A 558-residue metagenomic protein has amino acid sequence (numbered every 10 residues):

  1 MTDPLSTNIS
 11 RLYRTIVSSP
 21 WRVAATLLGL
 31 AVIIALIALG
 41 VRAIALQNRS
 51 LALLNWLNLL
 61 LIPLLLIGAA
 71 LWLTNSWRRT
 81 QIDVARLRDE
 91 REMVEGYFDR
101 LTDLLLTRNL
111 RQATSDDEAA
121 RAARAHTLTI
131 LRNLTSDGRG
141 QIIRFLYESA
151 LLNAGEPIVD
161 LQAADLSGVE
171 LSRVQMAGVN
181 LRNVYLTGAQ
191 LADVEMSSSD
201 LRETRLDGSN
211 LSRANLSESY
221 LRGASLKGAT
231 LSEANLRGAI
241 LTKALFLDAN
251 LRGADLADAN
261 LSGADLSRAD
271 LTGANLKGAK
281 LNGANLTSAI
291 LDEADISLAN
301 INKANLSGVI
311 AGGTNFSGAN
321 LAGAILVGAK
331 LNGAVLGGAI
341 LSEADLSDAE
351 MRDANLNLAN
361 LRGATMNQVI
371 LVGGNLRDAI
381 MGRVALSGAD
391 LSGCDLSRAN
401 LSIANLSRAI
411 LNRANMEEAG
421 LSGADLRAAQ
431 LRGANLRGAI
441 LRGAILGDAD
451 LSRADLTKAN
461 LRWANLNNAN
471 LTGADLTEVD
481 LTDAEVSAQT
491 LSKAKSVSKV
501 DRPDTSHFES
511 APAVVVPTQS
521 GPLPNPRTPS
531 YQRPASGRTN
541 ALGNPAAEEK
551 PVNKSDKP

Functional and structural regions predicted by a protein language model:
M1-I16: Cytosolic juxtamembrane N-terminal segments of multi-pass membrane proteins
S19-A85: Membrane-embedded hydrophobic alpha-helical segments
R22-A25, I33-A45, R91-L106, L471-A484: Compositionally biased, low-hydrophobicity segments enriched in charged and small polar residues
R49, L53, G68-R205, N210 (+3 more regions): Charged/polar helix/coil "stalk" or linker segments at domain boundaries
S50, L57, L87, T477-D480 (+1 more regions): Residue-level detector of functional hotspots within protein domains
L152-P558: Tandem repeat scaffolds
